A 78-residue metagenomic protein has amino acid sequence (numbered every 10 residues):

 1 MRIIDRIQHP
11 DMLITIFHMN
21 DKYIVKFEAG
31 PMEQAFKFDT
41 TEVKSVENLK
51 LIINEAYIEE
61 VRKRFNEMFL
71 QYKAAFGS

Functional and structural regions predicted by a protein language model:
M1-Q34: N-terminal acidic leader/helix
E33-T41: Short amphipathic beta-strand/extended segments with alternating polar/hydrophobic composition
E42-S78: Mixed-charge, Lys/Arg-enriched low-complexity segments
